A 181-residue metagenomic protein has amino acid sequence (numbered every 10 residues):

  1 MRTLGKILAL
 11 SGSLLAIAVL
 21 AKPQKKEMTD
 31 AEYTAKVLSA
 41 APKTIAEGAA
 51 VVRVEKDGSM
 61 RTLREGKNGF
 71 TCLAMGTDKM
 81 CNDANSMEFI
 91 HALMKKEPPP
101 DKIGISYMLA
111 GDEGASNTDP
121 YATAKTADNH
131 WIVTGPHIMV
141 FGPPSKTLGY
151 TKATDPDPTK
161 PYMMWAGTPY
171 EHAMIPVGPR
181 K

Functional and structural regions predicted by a protein language model:
M1-A9: Bacterial N-terminal signal peptides that target proteins for export
G5, K22-P23: Intrinsically disordered, low-complexity regulatory segments in tyrosine-phosphorylation signaling proteins
G12-A21: Hydrophobic h-region of N-terminal signal peptides that target proteins for export in Gram-negative bacteria
K25-K181: Primary mode marks residue(s) on the alpha4-beta5-alpha5 output face of response regulator receiver
